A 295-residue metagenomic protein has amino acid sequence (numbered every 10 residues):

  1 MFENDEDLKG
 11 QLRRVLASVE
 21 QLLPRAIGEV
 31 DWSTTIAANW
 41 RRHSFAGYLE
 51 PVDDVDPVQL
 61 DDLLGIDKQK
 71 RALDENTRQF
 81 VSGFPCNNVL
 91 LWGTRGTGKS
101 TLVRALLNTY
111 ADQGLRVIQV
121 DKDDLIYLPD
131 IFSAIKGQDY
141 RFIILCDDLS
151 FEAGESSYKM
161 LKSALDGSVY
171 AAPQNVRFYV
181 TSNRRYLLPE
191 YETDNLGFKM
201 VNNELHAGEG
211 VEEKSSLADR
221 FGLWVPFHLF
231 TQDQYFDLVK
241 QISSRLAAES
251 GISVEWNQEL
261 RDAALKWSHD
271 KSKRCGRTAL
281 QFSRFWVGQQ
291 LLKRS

Functional and structural regions predicted by a protein language model:
M1-R78, R284-S295: A short, basic N-terminal segment
F2-E6, G10-S18, P24-A26, H228-S295: C-terminal alpha-helical "lid" subdomain
G83-A105: Walker A/P-loop nucleotide-binding motif
T109-F142, L149-G154: AAA+/P-loop NTPase substrate/partner-engagement loops
Q113-L115, Y140-R141, P173-V176, D219-L223: Short glycine-/polar-rich loops that comprise or flank the Walker A/P-loop and associated switch/sensor motifs
A153-N203: Conserved catalytic/switch belt of AAA+ P-loop NTPases
Y191-E192, K199-S215, G222-F236: Conserved AAA+ ATPase "SRH/arginine-finger" region at the nucleotide-binding site
